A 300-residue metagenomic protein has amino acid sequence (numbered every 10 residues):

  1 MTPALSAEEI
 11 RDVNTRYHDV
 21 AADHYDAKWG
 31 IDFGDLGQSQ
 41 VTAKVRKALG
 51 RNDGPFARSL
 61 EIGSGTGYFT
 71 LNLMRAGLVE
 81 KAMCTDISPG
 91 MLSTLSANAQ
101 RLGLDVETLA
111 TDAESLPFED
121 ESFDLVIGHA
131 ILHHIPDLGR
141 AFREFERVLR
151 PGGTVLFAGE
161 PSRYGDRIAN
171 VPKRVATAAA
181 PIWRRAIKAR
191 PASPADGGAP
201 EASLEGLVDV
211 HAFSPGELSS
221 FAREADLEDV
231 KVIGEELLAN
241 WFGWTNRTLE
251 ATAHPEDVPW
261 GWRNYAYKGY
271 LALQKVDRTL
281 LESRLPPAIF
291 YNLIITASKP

Functional and structural regions predicted by a protein language model:
M1-G54, Y68-N72: Conserved class I S-adenosyl-L-methionine
L60-S115: Class I SAM-dependent methyltransferase SAM/SAH-binding core
E114-L125: A short acidic, Gly/Pro-enriched loop at the edge of an enzyme's catalytic core that lines a small-molecule cofactor
L125-P136: A short SAM/SAH-binding and catalytic strip from SAM-dependent methyltransferases
G139-P151: A short glycine-rich, Lys/Arg-flanked "PGG" loop and its adjoining helix->strand segment in the class I
T154-A189: Conserved class I S-adenosyl-L-methionine
E201-E217: Acceptor-substrate binding/catalytic loop of class I
G216-S220, V230-P300: A C-terminal cap/extension of S-adenosyl-L-methionine-dependent methyltransferases that defines the acceptor-substrate
